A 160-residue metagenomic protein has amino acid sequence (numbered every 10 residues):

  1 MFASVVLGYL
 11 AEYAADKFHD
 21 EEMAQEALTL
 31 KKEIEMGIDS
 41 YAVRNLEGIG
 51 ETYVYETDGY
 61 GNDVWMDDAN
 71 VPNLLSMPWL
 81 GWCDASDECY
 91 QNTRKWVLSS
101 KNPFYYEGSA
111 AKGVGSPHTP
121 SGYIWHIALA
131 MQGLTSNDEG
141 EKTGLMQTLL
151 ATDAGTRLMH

Functional and structural regions predicted by a protein language model:
M1-A14, F18, D138-L149: Extended amphipathic alpha-helical segments enriched in small hydrophobics
M1-S4, D16-W125: Extended ligand-binding clefts on enzyme/binding-domain cores
G8, A15, W79-W82, Q132-S136: Specific register positions within alpha-helical solenoid repeats of the TPR/Sel1-like families, i.e., one
L10-Y13, Y41, N45, T152-T156: A short secondary-structure junction motif
K101-Y106, K112-H160: Fungal-biased detection of long, low-complexity, Ser/Thr- and Lys/Arg-rich intrinsically disordered regions
